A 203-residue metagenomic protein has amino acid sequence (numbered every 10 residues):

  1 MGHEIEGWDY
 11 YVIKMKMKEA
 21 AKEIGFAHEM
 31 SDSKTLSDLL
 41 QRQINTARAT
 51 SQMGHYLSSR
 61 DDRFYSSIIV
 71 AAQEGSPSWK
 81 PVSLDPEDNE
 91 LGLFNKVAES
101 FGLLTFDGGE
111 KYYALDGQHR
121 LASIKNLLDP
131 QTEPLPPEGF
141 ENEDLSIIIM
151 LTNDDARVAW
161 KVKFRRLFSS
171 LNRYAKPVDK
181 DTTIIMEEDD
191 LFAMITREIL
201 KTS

Functional and structural regions predicted by a protein language model:
M1-K80, D85-F94, F101-L104: N-terminal extension/subdomain marker
F64, V70, E74-G75, P81-S203: Basic- and aromatic-enriched surface patches that contact anionic nucleotides/nucleic acids
